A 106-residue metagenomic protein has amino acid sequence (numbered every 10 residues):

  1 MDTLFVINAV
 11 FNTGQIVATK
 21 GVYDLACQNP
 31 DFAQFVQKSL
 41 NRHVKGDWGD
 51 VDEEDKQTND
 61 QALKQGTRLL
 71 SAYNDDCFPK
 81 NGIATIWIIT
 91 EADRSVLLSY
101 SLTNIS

Functional and structural regions predicted by a protein language model:
D2-D76: Compact soluble domain cores
K64-S106: Short, compact, well-ordered microdomains
